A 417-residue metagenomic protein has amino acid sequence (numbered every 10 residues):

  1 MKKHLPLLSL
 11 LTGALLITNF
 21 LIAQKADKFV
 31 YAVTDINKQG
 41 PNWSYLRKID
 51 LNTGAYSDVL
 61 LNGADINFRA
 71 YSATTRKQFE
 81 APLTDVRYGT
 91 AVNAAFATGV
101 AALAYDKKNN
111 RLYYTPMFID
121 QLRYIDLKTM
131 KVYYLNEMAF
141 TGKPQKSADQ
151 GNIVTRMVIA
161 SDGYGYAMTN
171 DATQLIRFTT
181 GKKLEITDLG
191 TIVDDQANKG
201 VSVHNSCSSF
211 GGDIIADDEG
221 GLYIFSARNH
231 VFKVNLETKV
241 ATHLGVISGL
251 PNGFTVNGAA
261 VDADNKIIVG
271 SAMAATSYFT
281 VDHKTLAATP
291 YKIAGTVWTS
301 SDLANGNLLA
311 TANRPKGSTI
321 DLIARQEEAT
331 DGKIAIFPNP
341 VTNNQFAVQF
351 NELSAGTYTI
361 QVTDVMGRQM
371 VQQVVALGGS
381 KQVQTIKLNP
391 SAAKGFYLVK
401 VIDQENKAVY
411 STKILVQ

Functional and structural regions predicted by a protein language model:
K3-L5, F396-Q417: C-terminal tail/sorting-segment detector
Q24-A26, Y105-N109, I159-D162, A216-E219 (+2 more regions): Residue-level detector of Asp-centered blade-edge/turn motifs that repeat once per structural unit in beta-propeller
D27-T34, R111-T115, Y164-M168, G221-F225 (+1 more regions): Conserved beta-propeller blade signature
Y56-V86, Y133-T141, E185-V201, T242-S248 (+1 more regions): Beta-propeller fold detector
I66-T74, A95-A104, G142-V158, N198-I214 (+2 more regions): Repeated scaffold domains used in trafficking and secretory/extracellular systems, primarily beta-propellers
A272-T319: Blade-level signature of beta-propeller repeat domains, shared across WD40, Kelch, NHL, RCC1 and BNR/Asp-box propellers
D321-N351, T363-R368, L415-Q417: Surface-exposed, proline-anchored Ser/Thr-rich loop/turn motifs
A376-N406: Short, surface-exposed loop/turn motifs with a glycine/proline- and acidic-biased composition
